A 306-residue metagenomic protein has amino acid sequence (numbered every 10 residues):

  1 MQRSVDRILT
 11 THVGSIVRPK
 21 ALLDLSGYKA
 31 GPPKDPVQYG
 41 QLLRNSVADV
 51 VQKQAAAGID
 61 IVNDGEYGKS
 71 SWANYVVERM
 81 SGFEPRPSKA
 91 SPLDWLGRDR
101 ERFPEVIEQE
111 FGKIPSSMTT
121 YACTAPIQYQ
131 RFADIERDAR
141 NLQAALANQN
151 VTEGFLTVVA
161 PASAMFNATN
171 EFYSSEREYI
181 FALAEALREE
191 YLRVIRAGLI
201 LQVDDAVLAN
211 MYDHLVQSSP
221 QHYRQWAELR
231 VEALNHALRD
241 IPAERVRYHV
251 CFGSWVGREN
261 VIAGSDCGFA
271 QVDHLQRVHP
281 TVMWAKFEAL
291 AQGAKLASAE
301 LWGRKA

Functional and structural regions predicted by a protein language model:
M1-A306: Domain-level signal for soluble alpha/beta catalytic cores
